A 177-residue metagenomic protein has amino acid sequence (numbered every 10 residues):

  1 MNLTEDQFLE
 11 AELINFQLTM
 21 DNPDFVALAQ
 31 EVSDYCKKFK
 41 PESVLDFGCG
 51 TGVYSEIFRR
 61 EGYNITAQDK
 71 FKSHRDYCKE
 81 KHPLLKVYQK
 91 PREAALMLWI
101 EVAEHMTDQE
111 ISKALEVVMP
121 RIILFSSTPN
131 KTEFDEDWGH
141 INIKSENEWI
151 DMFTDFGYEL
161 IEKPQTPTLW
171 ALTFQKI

Functional and structural regions predicted by a protein language model:
M1-A94, Q109-L115, N142-E148, M152 (+1 more regions): Conserved N-terminal segment of class I S-adenosyl-L-methionine
L98: A conserved beta-strand element that flanks and buttresses the S-adenosyl-L-methionine
V102: Hydrophobic adenine-recognition pocket in adenosine-nucleotide-binding enzymes
H105-M106, T132: Short glycine-rich, flexible loops that bind phosphorylated cofactors or substrates
M106-T107, M119: Helix-to-beta-strand junctions that scaffold the AdoMet/dcAdoMet cofactor pocket in Class I SAM-dependent enzymes
P120-E133: Conserved beta-strand signature within the Rossmann-like core of class I S-adenosyl-L-methionine
N130-N142: C-terminal alpha-helical "lid/dimerization" subdomain adjacent to the S-adenosyl-L-methionine
F156-Y158: A structural motif corresponding to the C-terminal end of an alpha-helix and its immediate exit/capping segment
